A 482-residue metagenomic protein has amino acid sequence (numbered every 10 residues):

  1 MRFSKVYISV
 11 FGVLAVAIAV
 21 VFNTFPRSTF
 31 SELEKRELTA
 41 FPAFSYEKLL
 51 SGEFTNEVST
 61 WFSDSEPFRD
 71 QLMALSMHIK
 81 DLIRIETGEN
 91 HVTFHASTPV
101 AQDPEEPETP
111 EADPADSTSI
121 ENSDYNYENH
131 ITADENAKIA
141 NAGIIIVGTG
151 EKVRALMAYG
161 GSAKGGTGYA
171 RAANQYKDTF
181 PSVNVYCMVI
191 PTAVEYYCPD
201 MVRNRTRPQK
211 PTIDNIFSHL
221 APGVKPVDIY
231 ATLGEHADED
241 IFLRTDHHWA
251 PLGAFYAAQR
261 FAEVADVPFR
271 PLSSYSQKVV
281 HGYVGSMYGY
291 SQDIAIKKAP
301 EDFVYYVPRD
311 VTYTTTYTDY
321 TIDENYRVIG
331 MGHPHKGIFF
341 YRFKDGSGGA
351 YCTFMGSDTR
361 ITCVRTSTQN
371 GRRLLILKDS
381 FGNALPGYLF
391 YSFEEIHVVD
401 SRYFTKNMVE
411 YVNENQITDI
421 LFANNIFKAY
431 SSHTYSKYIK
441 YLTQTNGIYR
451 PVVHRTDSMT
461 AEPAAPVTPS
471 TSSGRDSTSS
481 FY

Functional and structural regions predicted by a protein language model:
M1-Y482: Extracellular glycan-modifying ectodomains
